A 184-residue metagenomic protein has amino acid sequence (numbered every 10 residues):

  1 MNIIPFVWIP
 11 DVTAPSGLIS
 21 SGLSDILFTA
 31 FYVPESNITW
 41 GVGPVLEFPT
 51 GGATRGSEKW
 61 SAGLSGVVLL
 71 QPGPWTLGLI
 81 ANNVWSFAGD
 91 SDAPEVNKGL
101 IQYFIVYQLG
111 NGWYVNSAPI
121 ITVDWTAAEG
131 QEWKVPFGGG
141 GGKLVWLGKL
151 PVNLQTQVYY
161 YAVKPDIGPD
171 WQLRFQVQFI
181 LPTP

Functional and structural regions predicted by a protein language model:
M1-P184: Transmembrane beta-barrel domains of Gram-negative outer membranes and organellar outer membranes
